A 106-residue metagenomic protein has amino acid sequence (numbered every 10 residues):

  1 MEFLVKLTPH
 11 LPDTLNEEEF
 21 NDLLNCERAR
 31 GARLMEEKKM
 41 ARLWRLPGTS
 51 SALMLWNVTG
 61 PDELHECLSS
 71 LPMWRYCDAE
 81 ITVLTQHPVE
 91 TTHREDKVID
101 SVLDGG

Functional and structural regions predicted by a protein language model:
M1-G106: Conserved, structured core segments of small domains
